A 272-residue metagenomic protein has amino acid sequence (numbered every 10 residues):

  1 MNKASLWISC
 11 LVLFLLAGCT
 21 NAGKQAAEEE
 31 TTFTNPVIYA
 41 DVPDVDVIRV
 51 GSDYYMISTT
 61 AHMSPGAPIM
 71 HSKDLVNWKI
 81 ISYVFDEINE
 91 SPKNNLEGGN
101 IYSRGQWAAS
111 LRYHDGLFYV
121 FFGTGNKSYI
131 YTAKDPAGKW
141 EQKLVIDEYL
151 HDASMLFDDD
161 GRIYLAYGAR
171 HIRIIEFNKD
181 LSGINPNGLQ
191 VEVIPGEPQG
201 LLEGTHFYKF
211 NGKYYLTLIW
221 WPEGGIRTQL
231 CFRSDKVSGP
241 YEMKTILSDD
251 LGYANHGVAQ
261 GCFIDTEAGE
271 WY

Functional and structural regions predicted by a protein language model:
M1-I8: Bacterial N-terminal signal peptides that target proteins for export
I8-A17: Bacterial N-terminal signal peptides
C19-Y272: Carbohydrate-active catalytic/glycan-binding domains of CAZyme proteins, especially the secreted or lumenal ectodomains
